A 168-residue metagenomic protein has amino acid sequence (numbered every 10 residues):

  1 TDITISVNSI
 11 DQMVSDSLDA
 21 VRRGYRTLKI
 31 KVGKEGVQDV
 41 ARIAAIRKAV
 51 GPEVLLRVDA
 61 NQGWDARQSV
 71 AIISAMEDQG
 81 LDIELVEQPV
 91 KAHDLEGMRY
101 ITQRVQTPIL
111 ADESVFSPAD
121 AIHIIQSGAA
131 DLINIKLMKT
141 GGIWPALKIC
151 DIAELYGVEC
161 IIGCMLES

Functional and structural regions predicted by a protein language model:
T1-I3, L28: Divalent metal-dependent hydrolysis catalytic cores, especially in the metallo-beta-lactamase
I3-D19, G36, V40: Active-site beta->alpha loop and helix N-cap motifs at the rims of alpha/beta catalytic domains
I10, E167-S168: Alpha-helix N-cap/helix-start and coil->helix boundary motif
D19-K31: Catalytic domains of carbohydrate-active enzymes, especially glycoside hydrolases
I30-L166: Catalytic core of soluble alpha/beta enzymes
